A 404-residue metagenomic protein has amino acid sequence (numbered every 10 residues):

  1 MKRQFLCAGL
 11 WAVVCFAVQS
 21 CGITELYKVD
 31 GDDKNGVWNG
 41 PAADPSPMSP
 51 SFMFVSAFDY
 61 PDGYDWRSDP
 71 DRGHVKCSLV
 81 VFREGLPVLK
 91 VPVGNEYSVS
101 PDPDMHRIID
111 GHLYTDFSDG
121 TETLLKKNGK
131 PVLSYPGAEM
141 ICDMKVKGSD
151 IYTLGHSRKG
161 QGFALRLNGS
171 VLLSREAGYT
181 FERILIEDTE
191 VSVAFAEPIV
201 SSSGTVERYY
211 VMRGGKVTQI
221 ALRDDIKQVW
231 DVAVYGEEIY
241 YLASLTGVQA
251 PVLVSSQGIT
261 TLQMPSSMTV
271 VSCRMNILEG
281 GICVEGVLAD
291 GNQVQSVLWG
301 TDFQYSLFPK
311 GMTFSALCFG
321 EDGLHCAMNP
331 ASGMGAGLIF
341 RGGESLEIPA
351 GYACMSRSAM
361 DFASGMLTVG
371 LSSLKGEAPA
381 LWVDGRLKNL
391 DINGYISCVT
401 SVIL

Functional and structural regions predicted by a protein language model:
M1-S20: Sec-dependent bacterial lipoprotein signal peptides
A17-F52: Bacterial Sec-dependent N-terminal signal peptides
P50-G63, T115-D119, T153-S157, S192-P198 (+4 more regions): Recurrent small/Gly-Pro-centered beta-turn motifs in extracellular repeat architectures
P61-L79, G120-L124, K159-A164, I199-Y210 (+4 more regions): Structural motif
D62-P70, C77, E84-K130, A138-K145: Post-signal peptide N-terminal segment of secreted/secretory-pathway proteins
P87-N95, K130-Y135, S170-R175, K216-L222 (+4 more regions): A short beta-strand motif characteristic of beta-propeller blades
Y97-D110, A138-G148, G178-D188, D225-Y235 (+4 more regions): Repeated scaffold domains used in trafficking and secretory/extracellular systems, primarily beta-propellers
D361, T368-G370, A378-L404: Blade-level signature of beta-propeller repeat domains, shared across WD40, Kelch, NHL, RCC1 and BNR/Asp-box propellers
